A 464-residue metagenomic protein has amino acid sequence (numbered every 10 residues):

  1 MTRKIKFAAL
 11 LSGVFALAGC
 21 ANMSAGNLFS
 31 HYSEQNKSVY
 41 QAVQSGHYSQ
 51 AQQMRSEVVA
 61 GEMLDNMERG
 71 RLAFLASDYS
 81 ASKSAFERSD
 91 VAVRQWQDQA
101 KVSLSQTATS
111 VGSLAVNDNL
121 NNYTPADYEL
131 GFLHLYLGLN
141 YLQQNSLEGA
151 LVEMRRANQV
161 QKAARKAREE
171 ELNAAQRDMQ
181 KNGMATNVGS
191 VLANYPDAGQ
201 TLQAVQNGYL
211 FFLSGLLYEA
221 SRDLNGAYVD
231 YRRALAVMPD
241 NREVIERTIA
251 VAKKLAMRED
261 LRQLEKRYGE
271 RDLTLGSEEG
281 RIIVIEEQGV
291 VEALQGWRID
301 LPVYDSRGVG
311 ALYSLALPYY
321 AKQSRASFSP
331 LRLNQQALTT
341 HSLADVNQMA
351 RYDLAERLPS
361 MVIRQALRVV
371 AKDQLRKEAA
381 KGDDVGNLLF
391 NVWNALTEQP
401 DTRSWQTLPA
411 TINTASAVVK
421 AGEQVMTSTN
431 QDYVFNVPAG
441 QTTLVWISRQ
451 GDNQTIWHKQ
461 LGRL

Functional and structural regions predicted by a protein language model:
A16-G19: C-terminal motif of bacterial Sec signal peptides marking the signal peptidase cleavage site
A21-S24: Bacterial signal peptide processing site
M54-S56, F86-E87, V93, M154 (+3 more regions): Inward-facing hydrophobic residues that define packing positions of alpha-helical scaffold repeats
E62-M67, A92-S105, Q161-N173, L235-Q263: Boundary/linker segments of alpha-helical solenoid repeat arrays
A76-S84, Q106-H134, R177-L224, V251-I283 (+1 more regions): Alpha-helical linker/edge segments of TPR/alpha-solenoid repeat scaffolds and analogous pre-/post-domain helices
R258-L464: Short loop/turn and low-complexity linker motifs enriched in small/turn-promoting residues
